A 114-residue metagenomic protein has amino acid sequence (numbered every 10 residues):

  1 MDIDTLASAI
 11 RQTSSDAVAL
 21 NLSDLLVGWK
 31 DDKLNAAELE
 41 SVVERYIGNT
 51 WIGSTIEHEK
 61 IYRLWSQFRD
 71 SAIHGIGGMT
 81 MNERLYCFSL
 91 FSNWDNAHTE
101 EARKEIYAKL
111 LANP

Functional and structural regions predicted by a protein language model:
M1-P114: C-terminal-biased regions
